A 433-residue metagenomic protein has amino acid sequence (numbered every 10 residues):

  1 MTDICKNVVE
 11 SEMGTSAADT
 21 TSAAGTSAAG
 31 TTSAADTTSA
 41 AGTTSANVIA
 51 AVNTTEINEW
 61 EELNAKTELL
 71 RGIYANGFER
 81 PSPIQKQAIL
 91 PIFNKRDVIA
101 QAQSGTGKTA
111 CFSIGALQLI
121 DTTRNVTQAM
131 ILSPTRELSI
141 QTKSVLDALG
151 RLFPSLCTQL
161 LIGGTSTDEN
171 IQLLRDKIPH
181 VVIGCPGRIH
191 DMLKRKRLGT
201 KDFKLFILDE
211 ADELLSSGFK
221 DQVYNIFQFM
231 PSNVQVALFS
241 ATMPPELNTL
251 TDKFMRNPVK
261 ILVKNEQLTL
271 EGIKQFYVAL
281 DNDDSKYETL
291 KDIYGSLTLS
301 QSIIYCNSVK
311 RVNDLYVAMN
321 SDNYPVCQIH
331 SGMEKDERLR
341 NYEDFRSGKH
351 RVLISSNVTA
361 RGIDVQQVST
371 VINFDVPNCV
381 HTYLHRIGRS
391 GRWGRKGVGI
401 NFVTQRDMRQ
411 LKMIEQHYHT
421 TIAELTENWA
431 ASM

Functional and structural regions predicted by a protein language model:
T2-G14, T20-T21, V48-M433: Conserved helicase RecA-like core
T15-S45: Long, intrinsically disordered low-complexity tandem-repeat segments
